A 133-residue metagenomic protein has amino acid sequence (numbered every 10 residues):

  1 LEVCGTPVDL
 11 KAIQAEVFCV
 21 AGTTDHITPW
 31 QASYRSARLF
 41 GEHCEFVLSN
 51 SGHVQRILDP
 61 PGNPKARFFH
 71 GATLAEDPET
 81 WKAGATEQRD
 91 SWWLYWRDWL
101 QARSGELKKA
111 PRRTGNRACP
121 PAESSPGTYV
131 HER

Functional and structural regions predicted by a protein language model:
E2-Q14: The feature captures the conserved acid-bearing segment of alpha/beta-hydrolase catalytic domains
G5, V17, R133: Solvent-exposed, flexible loop/coil residues
L10-I13, H26-P29, R89: Active-site-proximal structural scaffolding
K11, R38-E42: Solvent-exposed polar/charged
V17, H43-C44: Hydrophobic anchor at the start of a short beta-strand that flanks the dinucleotide cofactor-binding loop
C19-A21, D25: Short beta-strand/loop motif that positions the catalytic acidic residue of the alpha/beta-hydrolase fold
P29-L39, N50: Short alpha-helix in the alpha/beta-hydrolase fold that links the catalytic acid
E45-R133: Catalytic active-site module of serine/aspartate enzymes centered on a nucleophile-bearing elbow/loop
